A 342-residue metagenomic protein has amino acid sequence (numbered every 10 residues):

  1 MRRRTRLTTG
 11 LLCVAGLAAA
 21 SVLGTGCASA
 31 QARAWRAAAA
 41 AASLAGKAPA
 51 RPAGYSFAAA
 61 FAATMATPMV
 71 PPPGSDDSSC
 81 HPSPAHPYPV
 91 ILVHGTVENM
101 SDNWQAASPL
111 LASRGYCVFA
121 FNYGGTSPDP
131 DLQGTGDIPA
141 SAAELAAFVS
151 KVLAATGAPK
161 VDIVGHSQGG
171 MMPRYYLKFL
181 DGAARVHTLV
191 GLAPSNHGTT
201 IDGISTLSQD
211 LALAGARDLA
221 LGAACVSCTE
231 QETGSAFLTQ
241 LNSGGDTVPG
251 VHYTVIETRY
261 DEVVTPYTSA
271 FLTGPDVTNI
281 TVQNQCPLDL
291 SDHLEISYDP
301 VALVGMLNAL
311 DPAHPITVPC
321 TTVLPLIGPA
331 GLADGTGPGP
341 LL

Functional and structural regions predicted by a protein language model:
R2-R114, T321-A330, G335-L342: Flexible, membrane-associating and regulatory peripheral segments of lipid-active enzymes
V93-H94, V118, P139-N242: Serine-dependent carboxylesterase/thioesterase catalytic core of lipase-like alpha/beta-hydrolase/SGNH enzymes
G95-N99, P130-D137, S227, L290-I296: Second-shell loop/turn segments in exported
V97, G125-S127, N196: Alpha/beta-hydrolase active-site loop signature
M100-D102, P128, T200: Short N-terminal helix/helix-N-cap motif within the alpha/beta-hydrolase-1
L111-D129: Conserved alpha/beta-hydrolase
S227-V264: The feature captures the conserved acid-bearing segment of alpha/beta-hydrolase catalytic domains
P249-L342: C-terminal catalytic-base region of ester-bond hydrolases, centering on the histidine of the charge-relay
